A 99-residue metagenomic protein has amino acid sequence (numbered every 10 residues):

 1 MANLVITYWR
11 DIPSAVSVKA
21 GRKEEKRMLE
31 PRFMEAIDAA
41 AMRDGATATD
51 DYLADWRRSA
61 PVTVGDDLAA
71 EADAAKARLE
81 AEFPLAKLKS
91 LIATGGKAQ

Functional and structural regions predicted by a protein language model:
M1-R27: Short, charged/polar N-terminal "headpieces" of proteins
A2, K19, M42, G65 (+2 more regions): Residue-level detector of functional hotspots within protein domains
L4-V5, L29, A48, L79: A general marker of short, structured functional hotspots
R10, V16, F33, I37 (+2 more regions): Solvent-exposed, flexible loop/coil residues
G21-R58: Acidic, aromatic-enriched beta-alpha/helix-loop junctions
A48-Q99: Acidic, low-complexity intrinsically disordered segments
